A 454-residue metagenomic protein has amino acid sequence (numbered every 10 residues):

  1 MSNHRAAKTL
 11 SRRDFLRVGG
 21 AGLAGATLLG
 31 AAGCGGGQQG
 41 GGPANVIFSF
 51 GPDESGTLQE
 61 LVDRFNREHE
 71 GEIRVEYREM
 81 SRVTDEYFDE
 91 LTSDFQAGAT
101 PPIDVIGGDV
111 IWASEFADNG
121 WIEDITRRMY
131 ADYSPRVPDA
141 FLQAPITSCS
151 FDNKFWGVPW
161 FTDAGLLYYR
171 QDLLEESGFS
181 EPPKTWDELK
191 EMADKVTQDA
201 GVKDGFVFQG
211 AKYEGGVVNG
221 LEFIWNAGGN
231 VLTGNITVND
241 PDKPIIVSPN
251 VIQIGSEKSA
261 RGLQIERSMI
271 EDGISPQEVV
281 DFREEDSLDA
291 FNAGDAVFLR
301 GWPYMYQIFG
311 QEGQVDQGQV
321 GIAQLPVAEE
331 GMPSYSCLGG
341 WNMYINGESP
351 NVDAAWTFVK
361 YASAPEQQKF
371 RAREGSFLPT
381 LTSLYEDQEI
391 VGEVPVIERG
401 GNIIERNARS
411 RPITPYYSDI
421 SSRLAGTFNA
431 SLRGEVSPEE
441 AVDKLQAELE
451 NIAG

Functional and structural regions predicted by a protein language model:
S2-W121, Y130-D139, E181, Q314 (+8 more regions): Conserved N-terminal structural module of periplasmic/extracytoplasmic solute-binding proteins
R5, C34, A140, Q317-V327 (+2 more regions): Long, aromatic- and glycine/proline-rich binding clefts that accommodate carbohydrate-like moieties
R67-R74, Q96-A97, E175-S177, I245-I252 (+6 more regions): Extracytoplasmic/periplasmic substrate-recognition and gating elements
E79-E90, W186-E191, E278-N292: Short helix-initiation/N-cap motifs at beta->coil->alpha
S93, P101-D104, S134-L174, D204 (+2 more regions): A structural signal for short loop-to-beta-strand junctions that line the ligand-binding cleft of periplasmic/secreted
A99, V110-A164, N219, F223-N226 (+5 more regions): Hinge/lid segment of periplasmic solute-binding proteins
T147, F151-W160, G165, K190-N250 (+1 more regions): Extracytoplasmic/periplasmic solute-binding protein
M192-K195, D199, G234-V279, L325: Glycine-centered hinge/linker elements that transmit conformational signals in sensory and ligand-binding systems
